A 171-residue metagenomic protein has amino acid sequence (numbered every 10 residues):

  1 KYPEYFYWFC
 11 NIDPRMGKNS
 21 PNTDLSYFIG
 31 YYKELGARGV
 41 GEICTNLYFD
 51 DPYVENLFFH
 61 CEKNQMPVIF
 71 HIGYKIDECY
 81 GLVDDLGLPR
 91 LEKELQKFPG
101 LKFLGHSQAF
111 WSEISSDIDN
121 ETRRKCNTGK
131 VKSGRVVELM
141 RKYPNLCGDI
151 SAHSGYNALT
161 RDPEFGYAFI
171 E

Functional and structural regions predicted by a protein language model:
K1-N64: Mid-domain alpha/beta scaffold segments of enzyme catalytic cores
R38-G39, D51-E171: Catalytic pocket-lining loop regions of alpha/beta-barrel enzymes, especially the amidohydrolase/enolase/GH5 lineages
